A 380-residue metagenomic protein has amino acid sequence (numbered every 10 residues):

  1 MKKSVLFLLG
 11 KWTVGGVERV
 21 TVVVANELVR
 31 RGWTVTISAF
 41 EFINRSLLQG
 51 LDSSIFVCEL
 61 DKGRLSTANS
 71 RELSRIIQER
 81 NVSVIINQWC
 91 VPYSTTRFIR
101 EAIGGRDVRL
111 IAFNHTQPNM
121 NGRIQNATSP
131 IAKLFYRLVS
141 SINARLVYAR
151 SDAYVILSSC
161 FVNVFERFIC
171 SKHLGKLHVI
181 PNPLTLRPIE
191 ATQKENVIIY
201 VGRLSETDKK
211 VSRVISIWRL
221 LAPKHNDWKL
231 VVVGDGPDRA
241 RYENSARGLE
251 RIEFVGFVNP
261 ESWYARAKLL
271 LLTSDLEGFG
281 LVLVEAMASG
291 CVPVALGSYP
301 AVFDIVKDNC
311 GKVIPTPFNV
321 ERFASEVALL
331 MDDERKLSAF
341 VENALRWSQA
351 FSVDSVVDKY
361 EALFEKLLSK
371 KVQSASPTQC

Functional and structural regions predicted by a protein language model:
L6-L8, E190-K209, I215-R219: Conserved donor-binding/catalytic core segment of Leloir-type glycosyltransferases
F7-G15, R19-V23, E27-A68, F161 (+3 more regions): N-terminal strand-loop element at the rim of the active site of nucleotide-sugar-dependent glycosyltransferases
E18-V23, S205-L220, P237-A240, E321: A conserved mid-protein helix/loop that constitutes part of the nucleotide-sugar donor-binding site
N87-S94, N114-Q117: Short His-centered aromatic/hydrophobic patch
S141-G175: A short, active-site helix/loop in glycosyltransferases that binds the activated sugar's phosphate group
A240-V258: Nucleotide-activated donor-binding/catalytic signature segment of Leloir-type glycosyltransferases, i.e., the conserved
D275: Aromatic "clamp/platform" in nucleotide-sugar-dependent glycosyltransferases that forms part of the donor/acceptor
L296-G297, K307-V320, A328-E334: Conserved acidic donor-binding segment of nucleotide-sugar-dependent glycosyltransferases
